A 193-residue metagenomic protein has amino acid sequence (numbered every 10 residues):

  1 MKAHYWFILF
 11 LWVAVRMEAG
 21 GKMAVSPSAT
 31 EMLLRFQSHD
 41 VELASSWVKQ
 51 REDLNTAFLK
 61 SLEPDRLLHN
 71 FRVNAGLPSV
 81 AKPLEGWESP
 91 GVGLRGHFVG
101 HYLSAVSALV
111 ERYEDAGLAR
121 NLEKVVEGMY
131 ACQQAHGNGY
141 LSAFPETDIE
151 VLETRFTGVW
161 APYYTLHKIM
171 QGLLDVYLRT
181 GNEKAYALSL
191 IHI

Functional and structural regions predicted by a protein language model:
K2-L9: Sec-dependent signal peptide recognition, specifically the positively charged N-region followed immediately by
F10-E18: Hydrophobic h-region of N-terminal signal peptides that target proteins for export in Gram-negative bacteria
G20-F98, A119-E146: Low-complexity, Ser/Thr/Pro/Gly-enriched N-terminal "stalk/linker" regions
H39, P90-S104, G117-R120, W160-K168 (+1 more regions): Aromatic- and histidine-enriched alpha-helix N-cap/loop-to-helix transition segments that scaffold the rims
D40, S46-Q50, Y102-A116, K168-N182: Well-ordered alpha-helical scaffold segments within catalytic/enzyme domains
H136, Y140, Y164, Y177-K184: Mature catalytic domains of secreted/periplasmic carbohydrate-active enzymes
D148-W160: Aromatic/His-enriched, Gly/Pro-containing loop or helix-boundary segments that lie immediately adjacent to catalytic
I191-I193: Conserved small/polar residues in nucleotide/adenosyl-binding loops
